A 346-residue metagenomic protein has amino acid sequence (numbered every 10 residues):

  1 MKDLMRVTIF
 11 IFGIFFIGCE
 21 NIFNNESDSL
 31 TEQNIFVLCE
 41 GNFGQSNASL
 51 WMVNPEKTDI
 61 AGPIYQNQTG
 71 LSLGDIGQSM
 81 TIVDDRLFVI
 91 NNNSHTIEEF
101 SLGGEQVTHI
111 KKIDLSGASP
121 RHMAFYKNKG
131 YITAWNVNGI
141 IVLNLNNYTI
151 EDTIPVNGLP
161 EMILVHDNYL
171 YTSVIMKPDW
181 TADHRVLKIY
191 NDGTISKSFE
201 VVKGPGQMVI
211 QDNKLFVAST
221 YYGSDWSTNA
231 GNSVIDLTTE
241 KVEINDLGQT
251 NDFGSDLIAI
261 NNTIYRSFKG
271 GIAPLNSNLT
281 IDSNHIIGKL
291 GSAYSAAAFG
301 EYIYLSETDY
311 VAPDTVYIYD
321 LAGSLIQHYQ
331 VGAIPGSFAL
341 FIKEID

Functional and structural regions predicted by a protein language model:
M1-D3, F12-L38: Bacterial Sec-dependent N-terminal signal peptides
N24, S72-S79, A118-K127, G158-D167 (+4 more regions): Repeated scaffold domains used in trafficking and secretory/extracellular systems, primarily beta-propellers
Q33-Q45, V89-N93, I132-N136, T172-T181 (+3 more regions): Conserved beta-strand positions in repeat-built beta-propeller and related beta-rich domains
G44-M52, T96-E99, G139-I141, W180-L187 (+3 more regions): Structural motif
P55-K57, S101-E105, N144-Y148, I189-T194 (+3 more regions): Short loop/turn segments that connect beta-strands within beta-propeller blades
Y65-L73, K111-S116, T153-N157, S198-K203 (+3 more regions): Surface loop/turn motifs at the tips and blade-to-blade linkers of beta-strand repeat domains
I150-E243: Solenoidal tandem-repeat scaffolds enriched in leucines and small polar residues
T315-Y317, L321-D346: Blade-level signature of beta-propeller repeat domains, shared across WD40, Kelch, NHL, RCC1 and BNR/Asp-box propellers
